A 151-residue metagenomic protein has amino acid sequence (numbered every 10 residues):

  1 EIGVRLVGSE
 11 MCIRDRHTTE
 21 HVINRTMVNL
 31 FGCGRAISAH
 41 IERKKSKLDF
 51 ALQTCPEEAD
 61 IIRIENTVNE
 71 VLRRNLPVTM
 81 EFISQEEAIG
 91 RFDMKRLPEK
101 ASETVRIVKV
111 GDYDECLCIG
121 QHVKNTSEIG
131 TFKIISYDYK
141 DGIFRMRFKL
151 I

Functional and structural regions predicted by a protein language model:
E1-I13: Single conserved hydrophobic/aromatic residue that forms the stacking wall/gate of nucleotide- or nucleobase-binding
S9, R147-I151: Non-catalytic terminal extensions that flank enzyme cores
R14-M27, E115-N125: Histidine-centered catalytic micro-motifs
D15-V22, N29, C33-S38, R63 (+1 more regions): Acidic, low-complexity central loop/insert segments
A36-C55: Short, charge-patterned binding micro-sites
S46, R106, G142-M146: Short beta-strand micro-motifs in enzyme catalytic cores
P56-I62: Short, conserved charged micro-motifs
E65-K140, L150: Non-catalytic interaction/regulatory segments
